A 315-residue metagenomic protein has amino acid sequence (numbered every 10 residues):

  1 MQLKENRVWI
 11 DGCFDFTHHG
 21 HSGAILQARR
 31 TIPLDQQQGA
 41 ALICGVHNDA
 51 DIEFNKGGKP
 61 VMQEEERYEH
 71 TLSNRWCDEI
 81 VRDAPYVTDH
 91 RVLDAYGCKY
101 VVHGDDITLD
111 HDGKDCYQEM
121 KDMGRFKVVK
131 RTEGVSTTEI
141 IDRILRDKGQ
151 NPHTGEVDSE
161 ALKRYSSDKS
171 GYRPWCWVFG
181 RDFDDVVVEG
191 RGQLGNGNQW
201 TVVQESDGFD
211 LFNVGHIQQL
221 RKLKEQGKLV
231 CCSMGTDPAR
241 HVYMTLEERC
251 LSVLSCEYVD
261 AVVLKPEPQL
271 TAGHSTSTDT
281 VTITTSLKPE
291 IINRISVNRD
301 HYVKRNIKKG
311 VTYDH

Functional and structural regions predicted by a protein language model:
M1-H315: Nucleotidyltransferase catalytic core that binds NTPs
